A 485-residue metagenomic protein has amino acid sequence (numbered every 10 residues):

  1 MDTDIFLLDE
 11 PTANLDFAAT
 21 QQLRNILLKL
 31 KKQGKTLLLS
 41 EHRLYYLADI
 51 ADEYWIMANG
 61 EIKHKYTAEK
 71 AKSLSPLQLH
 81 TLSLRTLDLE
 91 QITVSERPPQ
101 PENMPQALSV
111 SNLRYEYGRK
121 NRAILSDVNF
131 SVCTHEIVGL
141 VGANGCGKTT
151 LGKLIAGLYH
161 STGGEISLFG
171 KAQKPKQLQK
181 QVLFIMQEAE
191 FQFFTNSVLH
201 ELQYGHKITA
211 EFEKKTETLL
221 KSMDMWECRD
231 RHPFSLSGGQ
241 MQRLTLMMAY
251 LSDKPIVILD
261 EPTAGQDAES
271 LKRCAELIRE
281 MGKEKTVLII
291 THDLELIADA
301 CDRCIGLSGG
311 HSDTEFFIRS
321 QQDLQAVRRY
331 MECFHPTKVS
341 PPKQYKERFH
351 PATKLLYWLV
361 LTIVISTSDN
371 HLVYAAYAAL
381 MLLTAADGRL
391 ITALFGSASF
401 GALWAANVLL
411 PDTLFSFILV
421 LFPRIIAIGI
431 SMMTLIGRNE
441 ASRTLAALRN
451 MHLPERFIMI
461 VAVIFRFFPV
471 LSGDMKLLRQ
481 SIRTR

Functional and structural regions predicted by a protein language model:
E41-H42, T291-H292: H-loop/switch region of ABC-family ATPase nucleotide-binding domains
E61-S83, H311-H335: Conserved beta-strand-loop-alpha-helix hinge in the C-terminal portion of ABC ATPase nucleotide-binding domains
V141-A143: The feature captures the beta-strand-to-loop junction immediately N-terminal to the Walker
A156: Helix-to-loop junction immediately C-terminal to a conserved catalytic motif
E211-C228: Conserved ABC ATPase "signature" region
H232-L236: Conserved ABC ATPase signature
P336-A447: N-terminal transmembrane hairpin
